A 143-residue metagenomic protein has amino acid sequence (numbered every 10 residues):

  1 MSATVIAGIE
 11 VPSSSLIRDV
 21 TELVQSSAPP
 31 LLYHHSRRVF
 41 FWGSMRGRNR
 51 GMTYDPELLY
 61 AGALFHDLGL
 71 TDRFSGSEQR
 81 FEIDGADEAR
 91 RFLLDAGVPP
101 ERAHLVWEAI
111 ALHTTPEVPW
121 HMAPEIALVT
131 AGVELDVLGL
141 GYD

Functional and structural regions predicted by a protein language model:
M1-A7, S27-Y33, R37-M52, V98 (+1 more regions): Divalent metal-dependent phosphate-bond-processing catalytic cores, especially two-metal-ion Mg2+/Mn2+ enzymes that act
A3-T21: Short alpha-helical hairpin
E10, R91-F92, I110: Alpha-helical, largely C-terminal catalytic domains that coordinate divalent metal ions via clustered Asp/Glu/His
I17-H35, L68-R73: Active-site flanking loop/helix segments enriched in acidic
P29, N49, T71-Q79, A96: Short gly/ser-rich anion-binding loops that grip negatively charged ligand groups
H35, M52-L58, G97-A109: Acidic/histidine metal-binding catalytic segments
V39-F40, R80-D95: An active-site-proximal "capping" alpha-helix that borders the catalytic cofactor pocket
P56-S75, F81, G85, W107-P116: His-Asp-centered metal-binding catalytic motifs of divalent-metal-dependent phosphohydrolases/nucleases
